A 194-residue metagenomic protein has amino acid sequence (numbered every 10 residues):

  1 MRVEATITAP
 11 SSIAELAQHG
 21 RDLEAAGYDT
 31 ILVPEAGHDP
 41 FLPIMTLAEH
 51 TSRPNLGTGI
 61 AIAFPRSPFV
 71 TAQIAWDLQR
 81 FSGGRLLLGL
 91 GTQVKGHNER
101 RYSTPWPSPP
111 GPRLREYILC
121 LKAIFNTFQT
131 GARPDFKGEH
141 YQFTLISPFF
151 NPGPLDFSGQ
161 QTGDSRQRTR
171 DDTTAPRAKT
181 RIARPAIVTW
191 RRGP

Functional and structural regions predicted by a protein language model:
M1-T58, F64: N-terminal beta1-alpha1-beta2 module of alpha/beta enzyme domains
R2-I13, A61, R66-P68, G159-R168 (+1 more regions): Active-site mouth loops of central-metabolism enzymes
A14-A17, R21, F41, M45 (+6 more regions): Amphipathic, non-transmembrane alpha-helical secondary structure
E35, I62-F69, P105-P112: Short coil/turn segments at secondary-structure boundaries
P40, R66, G96-N98: Generic structural signal for helix capping and beta-alpha/helix-loop junctions
A72-P194: Internal, glycine-rich beta/alpha segment that forms the wall or movable "lid" of small-molecule/cofactor binding
